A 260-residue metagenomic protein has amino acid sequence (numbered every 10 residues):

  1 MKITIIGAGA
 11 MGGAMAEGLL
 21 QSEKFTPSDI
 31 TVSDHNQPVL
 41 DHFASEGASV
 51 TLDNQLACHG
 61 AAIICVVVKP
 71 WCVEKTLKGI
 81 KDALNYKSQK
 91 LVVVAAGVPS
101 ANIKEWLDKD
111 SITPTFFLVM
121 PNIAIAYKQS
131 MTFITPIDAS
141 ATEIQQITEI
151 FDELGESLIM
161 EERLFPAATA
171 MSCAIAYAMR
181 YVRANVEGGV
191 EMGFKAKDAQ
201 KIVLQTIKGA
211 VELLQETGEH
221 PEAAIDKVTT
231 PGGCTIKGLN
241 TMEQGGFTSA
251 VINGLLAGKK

Functional and structural regions predicted by a protein language model:
M1-L52, L56-H59, Q129, V190-M192: NAD(P)+-binding Rossmann beta1-loop-alpha1 motif at the extreme N-terminus of oxidoreductases
I30, A57, V73, K195-I202 (+1 more regions): Small-residue helix-packing motif on alpha-helices
N36, A96-V98, P121-I125, I175 (+2 more regions): Glycine-rich beta-alpha junction loops
E46, N54-M131: Rossmann-like NAD(P)(H) cofactor-binding subdomain of soluble oxidoreductases
N102-T115, M131-A168, Y177-G218, A257: Internal alpha-helical scaffold of NAD(P)-dependent oxidoreductase catalytic cores
L204, K208-K260: NAD(P)-dependent Rossmann-like dehydrogenase/reductase catalytic/cofactor-binding core
